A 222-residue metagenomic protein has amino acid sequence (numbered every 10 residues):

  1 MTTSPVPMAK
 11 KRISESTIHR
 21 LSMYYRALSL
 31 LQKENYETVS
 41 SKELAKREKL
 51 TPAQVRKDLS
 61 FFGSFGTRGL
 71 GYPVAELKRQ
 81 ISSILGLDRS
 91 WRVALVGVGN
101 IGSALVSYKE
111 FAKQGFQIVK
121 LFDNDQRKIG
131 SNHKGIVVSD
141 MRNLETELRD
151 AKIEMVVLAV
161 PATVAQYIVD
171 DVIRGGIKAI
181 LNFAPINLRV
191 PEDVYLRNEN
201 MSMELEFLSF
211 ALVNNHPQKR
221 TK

Functional and structural regions predicted by a protein language model:
M1-E37: Extreme N-terminal segment that seeds HTH/winged-HTH DNA-binding domains in transcriptional regulators
S29-K33, I136-K222: Phosphate-bearing ligand-interacting subdomains that bind or position ATP/ADP/UDP/GDP/NAD(P) or nucleotide-linked
T38, K42, R47-R92: HTH-adjacent hinge/linker in prokaryotic transcriptional regulators
V98: Glycine-rich Rossmann-fold phosphate-binding loop(s) that bind the pyrophosphate of adenine dinucleotide cofactors
I101: Hydrophobic/small residue at the entry helix of a nucleotide-binding pocket
A112-K134: NAD(P)-binding Rossmann-fold cofactor-contacting core
